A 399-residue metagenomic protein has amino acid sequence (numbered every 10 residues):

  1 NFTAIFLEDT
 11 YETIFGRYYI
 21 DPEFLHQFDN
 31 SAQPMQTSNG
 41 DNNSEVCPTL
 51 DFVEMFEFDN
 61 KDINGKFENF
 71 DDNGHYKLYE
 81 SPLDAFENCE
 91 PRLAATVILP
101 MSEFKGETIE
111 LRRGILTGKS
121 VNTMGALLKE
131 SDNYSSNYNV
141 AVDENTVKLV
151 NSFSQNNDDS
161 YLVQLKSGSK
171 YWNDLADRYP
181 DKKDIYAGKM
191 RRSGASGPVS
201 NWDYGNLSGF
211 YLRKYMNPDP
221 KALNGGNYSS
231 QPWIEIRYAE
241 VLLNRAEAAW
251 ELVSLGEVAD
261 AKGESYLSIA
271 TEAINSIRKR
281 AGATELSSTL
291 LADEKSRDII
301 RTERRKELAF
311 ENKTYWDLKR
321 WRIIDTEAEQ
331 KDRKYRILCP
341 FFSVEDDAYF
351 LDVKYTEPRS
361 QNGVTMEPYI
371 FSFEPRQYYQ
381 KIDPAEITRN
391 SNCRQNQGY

Functional and structural regions predicted by a protein language model:
F2-E68, M124, S136, K148 (+9 more regions): Long, intrinsically disordered, low-complexity segments
S44, P48-T117, T123: Segments forming glycine/polar-rich beta-alpha architectures that bind adenosine-containing cofactors
V97, A249-L252, R278-A281, R304: Sec/Tat-exported extracytoplasmic proteins
L99-S154, K331: Internal, charge-rich low-complexity segments
S102-G106, L255, A283, K306-F310: Intrinsically disordered or highly flexible coil/loop and linker segments, enriched in small and charged/polar residues
F104, V142-K183: C-terminal functional modules
Y238, R245-E247, L252: Structural register within alpha-helical repeat arrays
V253-S268: Structural helix-adjacent loops and short alpha-helical linkers that scaffold large soluble proteins
